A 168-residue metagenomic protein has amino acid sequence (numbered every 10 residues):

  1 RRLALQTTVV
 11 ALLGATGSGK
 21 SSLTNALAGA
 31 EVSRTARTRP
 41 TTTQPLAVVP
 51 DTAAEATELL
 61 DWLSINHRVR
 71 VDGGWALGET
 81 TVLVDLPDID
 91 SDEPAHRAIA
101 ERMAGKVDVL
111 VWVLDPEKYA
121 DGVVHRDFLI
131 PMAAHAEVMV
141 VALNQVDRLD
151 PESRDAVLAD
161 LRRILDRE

Functional and structural regions predicted by a protein language model:
R1-L86: Conserved G1/Walker A P-loop phosphate-binding module
L59-V82, S91-E168: Conserved C-terminal guanine-recognition region of P-loop GTPase G domains, centered on the G4
